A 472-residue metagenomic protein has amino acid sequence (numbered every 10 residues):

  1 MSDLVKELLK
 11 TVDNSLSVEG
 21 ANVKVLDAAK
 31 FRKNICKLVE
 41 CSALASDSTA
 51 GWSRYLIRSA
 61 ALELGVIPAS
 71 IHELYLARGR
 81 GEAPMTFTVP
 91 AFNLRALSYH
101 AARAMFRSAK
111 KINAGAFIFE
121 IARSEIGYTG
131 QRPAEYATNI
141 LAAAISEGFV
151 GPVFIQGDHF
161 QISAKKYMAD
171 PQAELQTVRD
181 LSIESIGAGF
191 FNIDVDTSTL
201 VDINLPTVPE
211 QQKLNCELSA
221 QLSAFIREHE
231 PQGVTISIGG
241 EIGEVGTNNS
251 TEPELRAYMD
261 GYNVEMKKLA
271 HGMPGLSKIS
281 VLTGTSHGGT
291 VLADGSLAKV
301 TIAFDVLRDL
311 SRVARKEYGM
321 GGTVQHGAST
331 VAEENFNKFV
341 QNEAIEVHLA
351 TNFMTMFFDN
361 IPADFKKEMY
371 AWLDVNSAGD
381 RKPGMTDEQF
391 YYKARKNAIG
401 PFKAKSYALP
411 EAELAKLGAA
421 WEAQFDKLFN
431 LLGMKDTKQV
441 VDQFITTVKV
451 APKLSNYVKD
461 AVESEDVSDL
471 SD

Functional and structural regions predicted by a protein language model:
M1-G157, S163-K166, D170-E174, D180 (+3 more regions): Alpha/beta catalytic barrel-like cores
T88-R95, F117-I121, G151-H159, F191-V195 (+4 more regions): Hydrophobic faces of well-ordered beta-strands that scaffold small-molecule active sites in alpha/beta enzyme cores
S98, I121-E125, H159-S163, T197-V201 (+4 more regions): Active-site-proximal loop/turn and secondary-structure-junction residues that shape catalytic pockets, frequently
R103-A116, A134-T138, A142-E147, A169-Y318: Alpha/beta enzyme core
K166, V291-A293, A332-N342, F357-E368: Histidine/acidic-residue-rich catalytic or RNA/ligand-binding cores of hydrolases and nuclease-related proteins
D170-L181, T330-E343: Catalytic cores of alpha/beta
T197-D202, F336, N342-I361: Glycine-rich phosphate-binding active-site loops on the catalytic face of alpha/beta enzymes
Y258, V264-K268, S280-H287, H348-S377: Active-site pocket-lining/capping segments in soluble small-molecule metabolic enzymes
